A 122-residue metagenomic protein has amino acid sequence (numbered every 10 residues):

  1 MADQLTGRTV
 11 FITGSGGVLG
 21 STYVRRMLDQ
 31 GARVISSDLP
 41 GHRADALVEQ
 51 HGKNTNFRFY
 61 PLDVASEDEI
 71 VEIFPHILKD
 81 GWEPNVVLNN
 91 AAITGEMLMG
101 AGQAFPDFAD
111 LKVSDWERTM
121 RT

Functional and structural regions predicted by a protein language model:
M1-F11, A109: Flexible N-terminal pre-Rossmann segment of NAD(P)-dependent oxidoreductases
T9, G16-V18: Conserved glycine-rich cofactor-binding loop
T13, P84-A101: Rossmann-fold scaffold of SDR-type NAD(P)-dependent oxidoreductases
V18-T22, T94: NAD(P)H-binding Rossmann-fold N-terminus in SDR/SDR-like oxidoreductases, specifically the glycine-rich beta1-alpha1
M27: Aromatic pocket-lining residues of Rossmann-like dinucleotide-binding sites
Q30-A46: Conserved glycine-rich Rossmann-like NAD(P)H-binding loop of the short-chain dehydrogenase/reductase
G41-H42, P61-I73, V113: The beta1-alpha1 cofactor-binding region of Rossmann-like NAD(H)/NADP(H)-dependent oxidoreductases
L98-F108, K112-E117: Substrate-binding pocket helix/loop in short-chain dehydrogenase/reductase
